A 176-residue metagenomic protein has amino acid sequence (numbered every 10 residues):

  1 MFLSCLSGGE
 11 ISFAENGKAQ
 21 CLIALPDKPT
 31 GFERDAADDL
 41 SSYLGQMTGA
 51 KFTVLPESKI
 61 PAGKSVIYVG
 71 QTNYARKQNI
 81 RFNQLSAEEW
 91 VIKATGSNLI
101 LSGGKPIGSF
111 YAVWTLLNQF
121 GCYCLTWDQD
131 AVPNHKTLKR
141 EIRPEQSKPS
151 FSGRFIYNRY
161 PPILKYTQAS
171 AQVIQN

Functional and structural regions predicted by a protein language model:
F2-V91, A131-Q146: Acidic, contiguous N-terminal accessory segments
A36-D39, Y43, P61, F82-N176: Feature activates predominantly on carbohydrate-active enzymes
